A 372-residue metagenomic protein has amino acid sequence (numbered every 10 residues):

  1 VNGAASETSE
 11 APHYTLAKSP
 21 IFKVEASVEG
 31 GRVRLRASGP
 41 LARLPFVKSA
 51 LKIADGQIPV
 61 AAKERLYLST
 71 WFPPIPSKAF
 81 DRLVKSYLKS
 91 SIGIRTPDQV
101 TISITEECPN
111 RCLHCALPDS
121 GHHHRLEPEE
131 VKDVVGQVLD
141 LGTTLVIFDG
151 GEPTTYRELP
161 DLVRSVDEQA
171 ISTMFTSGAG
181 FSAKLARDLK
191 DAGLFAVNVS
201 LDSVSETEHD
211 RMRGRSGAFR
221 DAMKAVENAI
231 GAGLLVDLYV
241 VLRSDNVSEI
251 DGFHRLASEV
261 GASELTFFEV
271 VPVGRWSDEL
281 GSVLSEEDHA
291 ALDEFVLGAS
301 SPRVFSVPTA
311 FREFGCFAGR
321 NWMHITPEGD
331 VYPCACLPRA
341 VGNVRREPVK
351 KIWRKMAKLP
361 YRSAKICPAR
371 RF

Functional and structural regions predicted by a protein language model:
V1-D98: Flexible, acidic/Gly-rich N-terminal and inter-domain linker regions that tether and position cofactor-handling modules
V1-G30, D202, T207-A318, P327 (+1 more regions): Radical SAM enzyme [4Fe-4S]-AdoMet core and its adjacent flexible, acidic and glycine-rich loops/tails across
F46-K52, P59-K63, P73-T176, G180-R187: Conserved alpha-helical substructure of the radical SAM core
Q99, P118-L126, L141-T155, E168-F181 (+3 more regions): Core AdoMet radical
I104, C112, V199, G329 (+1 more regions): Conserved, mostly hydrophobic/aromatic
E107-D119, A318, P333-C336, K365-F372: Local cysteine-cluster metal-coordination motifs and their immediate loop/turn environment, predominantly Fe-S cluster
L139, P160-E168, K190, V226-G231 (+1 more regions): Surface-exposed amphipathic alpha-helices with a cationic face
S282-E313, A335-F372: C-terminal accessory region of radical SAM enzymes
